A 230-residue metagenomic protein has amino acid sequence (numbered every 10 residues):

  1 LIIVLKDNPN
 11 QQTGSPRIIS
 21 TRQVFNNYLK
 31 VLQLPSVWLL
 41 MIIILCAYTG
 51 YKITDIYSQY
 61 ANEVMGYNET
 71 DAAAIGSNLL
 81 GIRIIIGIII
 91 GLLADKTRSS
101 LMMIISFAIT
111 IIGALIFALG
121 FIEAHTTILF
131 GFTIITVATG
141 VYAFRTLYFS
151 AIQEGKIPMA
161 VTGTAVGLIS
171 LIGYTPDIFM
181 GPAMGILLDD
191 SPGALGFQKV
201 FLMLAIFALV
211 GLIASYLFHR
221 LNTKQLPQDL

Functional and structural regions predicted by a protein language model:
I2-V4, L202-L230: Multi-pass alpha-helical transporter architecture, strongest for 12-TM Major Facilitator/SLC carriers used
L5-N26, Q225-L230: Flexible cytoplasmic inter-helical loops of multi-pass small-molecule transporters
L34-G87, R145, M180-G181: Extracytoplasmic gate region of multi-pass secondary transporters
I75-R83, I169, G173, F207: Transmembrane alpha-helical segments of major facilitator superfamily
I86-S99, L188-D189: Helix-to-loop junctions at the C-terminal end of transmembrane segments in multipass secondary transporters
R98-Y148: C-terminal transmembrane helical hairpin of 12-TM major facilitator-type secondary transporters
K156-P192: A late C-terminal transmembrane helix in Major Facilitator Superfamily
G185-A208: A membrane-interface helix-boundary motif in multi-pass transporters
